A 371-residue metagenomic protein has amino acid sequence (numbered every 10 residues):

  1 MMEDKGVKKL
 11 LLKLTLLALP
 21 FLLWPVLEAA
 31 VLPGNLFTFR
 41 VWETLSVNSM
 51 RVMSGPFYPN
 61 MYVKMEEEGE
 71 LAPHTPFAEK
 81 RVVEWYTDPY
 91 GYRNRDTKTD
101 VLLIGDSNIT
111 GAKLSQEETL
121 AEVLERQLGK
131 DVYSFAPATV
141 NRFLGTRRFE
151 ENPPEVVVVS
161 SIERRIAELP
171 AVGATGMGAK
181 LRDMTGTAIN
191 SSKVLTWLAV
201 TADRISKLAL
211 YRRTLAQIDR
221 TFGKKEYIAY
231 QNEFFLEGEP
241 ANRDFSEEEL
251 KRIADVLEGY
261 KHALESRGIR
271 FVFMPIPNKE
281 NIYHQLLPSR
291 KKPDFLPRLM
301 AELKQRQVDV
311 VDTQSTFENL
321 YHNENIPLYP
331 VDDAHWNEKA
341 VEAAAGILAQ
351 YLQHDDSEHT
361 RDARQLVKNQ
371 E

Functional and structural regions predicted by a protein language model:
M1-E371: Extracellular glycan-modifying ectodomains
